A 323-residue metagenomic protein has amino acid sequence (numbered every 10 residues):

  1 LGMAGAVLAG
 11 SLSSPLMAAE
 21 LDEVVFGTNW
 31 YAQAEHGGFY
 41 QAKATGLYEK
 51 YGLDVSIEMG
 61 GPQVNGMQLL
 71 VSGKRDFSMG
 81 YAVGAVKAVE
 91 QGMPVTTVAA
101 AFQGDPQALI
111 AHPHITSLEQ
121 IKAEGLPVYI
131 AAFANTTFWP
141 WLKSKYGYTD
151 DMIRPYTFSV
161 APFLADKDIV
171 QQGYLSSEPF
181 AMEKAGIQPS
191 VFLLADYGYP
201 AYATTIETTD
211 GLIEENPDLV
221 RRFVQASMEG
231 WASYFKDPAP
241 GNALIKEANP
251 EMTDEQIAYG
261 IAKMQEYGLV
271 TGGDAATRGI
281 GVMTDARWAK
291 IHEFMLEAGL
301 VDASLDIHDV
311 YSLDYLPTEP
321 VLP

Functional and structural regions predicted by a protein language model:
L1-A4: N-terminal export leaders
S13-A18: Sec/Tat signal peptide C-region and signal peptidase I cleavage site
A19-A165, I169-G173, F192: Short, glycine-/small- and polar/acidic-enriched structural segments that line small-molecule recognition paths
A42-T45, Y51, L69, G73 (+9 more regions): Structured segments of extracytoplasmic/periplasmic soluble domains in secreted or envelope-associated proteins
V83-G84, F158-T253: Pocket-lining segment of extracytoplasmic ligand-binding domains
Y148-I153, E251-A262, D302-D309: Short, surface-exposed acidic
E215-A298: Secondary-structure end/capping motifs
D285-P323: Conserved C-terminal helix/tail region of periplasmic/extracytoplasmic solute-binding proteins
